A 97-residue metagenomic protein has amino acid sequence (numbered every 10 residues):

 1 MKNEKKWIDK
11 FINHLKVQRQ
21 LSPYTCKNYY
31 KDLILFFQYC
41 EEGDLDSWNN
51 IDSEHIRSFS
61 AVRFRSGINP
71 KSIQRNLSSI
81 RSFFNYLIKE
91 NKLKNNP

Functional and structural regions predicted by a protein language model:
M1-K6: A detector for short, charged/polar N-terminal pre-domain segments
D9-Y24, L33-P97: N-terminal core-binding DNA-recognition domain of tyrosine recombinases/integrases
